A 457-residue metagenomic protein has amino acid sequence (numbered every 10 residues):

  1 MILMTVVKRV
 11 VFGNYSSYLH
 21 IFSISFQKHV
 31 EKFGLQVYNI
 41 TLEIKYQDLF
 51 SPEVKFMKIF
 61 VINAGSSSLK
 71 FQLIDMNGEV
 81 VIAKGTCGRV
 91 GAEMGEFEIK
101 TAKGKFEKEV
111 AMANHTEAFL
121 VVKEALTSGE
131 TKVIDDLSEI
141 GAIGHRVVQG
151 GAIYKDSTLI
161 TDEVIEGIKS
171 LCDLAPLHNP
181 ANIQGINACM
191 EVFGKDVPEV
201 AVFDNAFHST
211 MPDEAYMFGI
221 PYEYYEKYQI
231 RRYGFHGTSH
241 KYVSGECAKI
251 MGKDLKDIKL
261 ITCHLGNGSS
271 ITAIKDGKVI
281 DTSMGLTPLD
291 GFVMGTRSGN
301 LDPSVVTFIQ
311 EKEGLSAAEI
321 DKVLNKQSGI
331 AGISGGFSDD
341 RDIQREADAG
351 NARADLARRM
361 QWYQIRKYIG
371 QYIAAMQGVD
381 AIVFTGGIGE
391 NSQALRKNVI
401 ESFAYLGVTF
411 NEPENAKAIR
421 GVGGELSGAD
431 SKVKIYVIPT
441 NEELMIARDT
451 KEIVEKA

Functional and structural regions predicted by a protein language model:
S68-A113, G285: Short glycine-rich, Thr/Ser-proximal phosphate-binding strand/loop in the N-terminal lobe of ATP-dependent enzymes
L126, K132-H178, P198-V200, A206-A215: Short beta-strand-loop/turn "lid" adjacent to the catalytic site in phosphate-handling enzymes
F207-Q310: Glycine-rich phosphate-binding loop of actin/hexokinase-like ATP-binding domains
K275, D281-E313, K322, G387-K417: Catalytic phosphate/nucleotide-handling subdomain of diverse soluble enzymes
K322, G329-I333, D340-A375: Adenine-nucleotide phosphate-binding core of ATP-dependent small-molecule kinases
D355, R359-D380, G389-K456: Internal helix-turn-beta structural module
